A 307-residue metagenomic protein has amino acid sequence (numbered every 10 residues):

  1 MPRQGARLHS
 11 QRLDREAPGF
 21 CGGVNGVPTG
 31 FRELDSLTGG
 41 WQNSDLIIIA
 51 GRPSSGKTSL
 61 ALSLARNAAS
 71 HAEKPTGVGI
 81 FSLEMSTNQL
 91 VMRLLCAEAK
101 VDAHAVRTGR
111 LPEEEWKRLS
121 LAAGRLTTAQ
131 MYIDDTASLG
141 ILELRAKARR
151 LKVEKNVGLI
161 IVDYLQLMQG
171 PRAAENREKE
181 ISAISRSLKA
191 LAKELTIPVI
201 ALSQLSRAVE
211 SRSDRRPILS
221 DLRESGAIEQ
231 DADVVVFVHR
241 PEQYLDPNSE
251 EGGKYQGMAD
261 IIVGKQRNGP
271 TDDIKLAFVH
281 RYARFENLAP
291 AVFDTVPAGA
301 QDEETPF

Functional and structural regions predicted by a protein language model:
M1-N43, V101, E115-K117, L121-Q130 (+5 more regions): Core recognition of P-loop NTPase motor domains used across DNA-transaction enzymes
G23, A103-E113, Y132-S138, Q169-S182 (+1 more regions): Flexible beta-alpha connector loops of hexameric P-loop NTPases
S36, N67-N156, G170, I274 (+1 more regions): Cytosolic-facing regulatory segments adjacent to core modules
Q42-I47, T76: Pre-Walker A (Motif I) flank of P-loop NTPase domains
P53: The conserved Walker
K57: Conserved lysine of the Walker
G79, V157-A201: Helical hairpin unit composed of two closely spaced alpha helices linked by a short loop
G140-V157, R186-L195, A208-F307: C-terminal regions of RecA-like/P-loop NTPase motor modules
